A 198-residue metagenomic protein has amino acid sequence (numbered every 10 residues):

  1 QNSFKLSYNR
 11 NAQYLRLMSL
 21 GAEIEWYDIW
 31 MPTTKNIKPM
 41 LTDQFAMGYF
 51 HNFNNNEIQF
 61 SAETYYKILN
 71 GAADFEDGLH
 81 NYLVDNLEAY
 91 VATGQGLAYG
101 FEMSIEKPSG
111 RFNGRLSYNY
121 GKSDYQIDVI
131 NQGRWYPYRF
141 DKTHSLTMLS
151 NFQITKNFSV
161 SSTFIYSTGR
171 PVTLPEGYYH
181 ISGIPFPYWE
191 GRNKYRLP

Functional and structural regions predicted by a protein language model:
Q1, W26-N36, Y49, N86-A92 (+3 more regions): Extracellular loop and loop/strand-boundary signature of outer-membrane beta-barrel proteins
Q1-F4, T33, D43-M47, F60 (+3 more regions): Hydrophobic, lipid-facing positions within transmembrane beta-strands of outer-membrane proteins
N2-F4, N55-F60, R111-G114, N157-V160: Repeated loop/turn-to-beta-strand initiation elements of outer-membrane beta-barrel proteins
N2-Q44, Y66-E88, T163-I184: Surface-exposed extracellular loop regions of Gram-negative outer-membrane beta-barrel proteins, predominantly
I24-W26, G48, E63, G110: Residue-level detector of functionally special positions within alpha-helical transmembrane segments of multi-pass
Y65-I68, L87-L174: Gram-negative outer-membrane beta-barrel transporters
S182-P198: Outer-membrane beta-barrel transmembrane domain signature
